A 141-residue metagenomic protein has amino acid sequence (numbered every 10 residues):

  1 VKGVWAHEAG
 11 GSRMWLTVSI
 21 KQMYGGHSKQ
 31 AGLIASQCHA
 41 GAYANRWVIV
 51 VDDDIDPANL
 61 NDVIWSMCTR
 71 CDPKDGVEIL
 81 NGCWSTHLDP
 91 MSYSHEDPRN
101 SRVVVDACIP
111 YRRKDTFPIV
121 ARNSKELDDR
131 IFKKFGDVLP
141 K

Functional and structural regions predicted by a protein language model:
V1-K141: Charged, compositionally biased interaction regions
